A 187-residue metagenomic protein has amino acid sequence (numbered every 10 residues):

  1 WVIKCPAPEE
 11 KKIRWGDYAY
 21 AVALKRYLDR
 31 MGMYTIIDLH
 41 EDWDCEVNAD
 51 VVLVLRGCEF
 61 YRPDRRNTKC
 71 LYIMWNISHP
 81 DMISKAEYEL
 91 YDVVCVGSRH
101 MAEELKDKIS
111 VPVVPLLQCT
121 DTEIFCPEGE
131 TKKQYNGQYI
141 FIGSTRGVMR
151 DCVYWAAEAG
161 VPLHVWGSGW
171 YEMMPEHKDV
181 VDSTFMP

Functional and structural regions predicted by a protein language model:
V2-V111, E123-I124: Extended catalytic core of nucleotide-activated donor transferases of GT-like folds
P6, L55, C119, I142-T145: Structured loops at beta-to-helix junctions and adjacent beta-edge loops in soluble globular domains
I13, T122-P187: Conserved catalytic-core segment of nucleotide-activated headgroup transferases in glycan assembly
Y34-T35, P112-P115, P162-H164, D179: Conserved beta-strand segments of alpha/beta enzyme cores
I37-E41, L117, G167: Short loop/edge segments at beta-strand edges and connector loops that shape dinucleotide/nucleotide cofactor-binding
I73-I77, G97, L116, I142 (+1 more regions): Generic beta-sheet signal
H100, L116-C119, E130-T131: Carbohydrate-associated surface elements
